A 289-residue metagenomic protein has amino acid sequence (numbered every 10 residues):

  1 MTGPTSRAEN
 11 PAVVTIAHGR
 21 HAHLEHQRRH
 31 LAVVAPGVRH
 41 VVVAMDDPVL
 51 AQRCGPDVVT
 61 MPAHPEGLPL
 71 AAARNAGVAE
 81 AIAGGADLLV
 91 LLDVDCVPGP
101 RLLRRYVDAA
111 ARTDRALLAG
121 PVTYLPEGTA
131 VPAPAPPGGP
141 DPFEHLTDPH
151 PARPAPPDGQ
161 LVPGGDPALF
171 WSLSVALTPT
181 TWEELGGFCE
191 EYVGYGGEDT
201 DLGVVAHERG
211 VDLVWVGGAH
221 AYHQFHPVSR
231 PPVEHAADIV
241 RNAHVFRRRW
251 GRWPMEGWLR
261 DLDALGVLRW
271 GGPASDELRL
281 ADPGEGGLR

Functional and structural regions predicted by a protein language model:
R20-V34: Short, well-formed alpha-helical segments that are part of the catalytic scaffolds of diverse glycosyltransferases
H64-A81: Glycine-rich, basic loop-to-helix element that forms the pyrophosphate-binding segment of sugar-nucleotide handling
A86-V97: Short beta-strand-to-loop acidic/aromatic patch adjacent to the donor-nucleotide binding site
R101-P137: Conserved donor NDP-sugar-binding/catalytic core segment of glycosyltransferases
P121, G138-A168: Short, flexible, basic/aromatic active-site loop/helix in glycosyltransferases
L169-L177, T181-G186, Y192-A219: A short, conserved alpha-helix in the catalytic core of glycosyltransferases
V216-P232, F246: Active-site donor/metal-binding and catalytic loop motifs of nucleotide-sugar-dependent glycosylation enzymes
P231-M255: Catalytic core of nucleotide-sugar-dependent glycosyltransferases
